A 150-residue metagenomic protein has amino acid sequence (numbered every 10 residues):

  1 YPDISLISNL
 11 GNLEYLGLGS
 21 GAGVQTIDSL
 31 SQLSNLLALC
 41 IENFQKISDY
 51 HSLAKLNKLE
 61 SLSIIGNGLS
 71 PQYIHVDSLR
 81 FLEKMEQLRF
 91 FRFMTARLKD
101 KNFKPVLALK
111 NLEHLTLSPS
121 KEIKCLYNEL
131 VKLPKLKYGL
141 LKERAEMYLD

Functional and structural regions predicted by a protein language model:
Y1-D150: Concave beta-strand-loop units of leucine-rich repeat
